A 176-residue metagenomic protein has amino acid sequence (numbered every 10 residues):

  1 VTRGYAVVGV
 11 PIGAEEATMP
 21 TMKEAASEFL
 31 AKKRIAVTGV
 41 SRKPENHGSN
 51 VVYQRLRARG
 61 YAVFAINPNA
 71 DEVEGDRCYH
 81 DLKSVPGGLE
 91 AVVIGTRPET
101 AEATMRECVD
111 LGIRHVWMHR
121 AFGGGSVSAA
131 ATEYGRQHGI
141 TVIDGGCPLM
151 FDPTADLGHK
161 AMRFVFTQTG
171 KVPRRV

Functional and structural regions predicted by a protein language model:
V1-M19: Short, Lys/Arg-enriched N-terminal segments with co-localized hydrophobic residues within the first ~10-30 amino acids
A36-T38: Conserved beta-strand elements of the Class I
R42-N46, Y53-V73: NAD(P)-binding Rossmann-fold cofactor-contacting core
N69, E74, C78-R97: Mobile, glycine- and charge-enriched loop segments and immediately flanking short secondary-structure elements within
E90-G124: Mid-chain, well-packed structural core segment of small domains
A121-P148: Rossmann-fold NAD(P)-binding glycine/threonine-rich loop
F151-V176: A charged, well-structured terminal subsegment
